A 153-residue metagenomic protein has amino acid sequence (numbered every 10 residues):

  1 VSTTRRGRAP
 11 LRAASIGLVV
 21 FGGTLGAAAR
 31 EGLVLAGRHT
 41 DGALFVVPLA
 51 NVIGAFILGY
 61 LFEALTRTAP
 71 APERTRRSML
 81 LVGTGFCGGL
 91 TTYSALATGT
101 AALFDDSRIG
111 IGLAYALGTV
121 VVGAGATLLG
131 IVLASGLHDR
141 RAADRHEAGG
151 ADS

Functional and structural regions predicted by a protein language model:
V1-S153: Membrane-interface helix-loop junctions in multi-pass transporters/channels
